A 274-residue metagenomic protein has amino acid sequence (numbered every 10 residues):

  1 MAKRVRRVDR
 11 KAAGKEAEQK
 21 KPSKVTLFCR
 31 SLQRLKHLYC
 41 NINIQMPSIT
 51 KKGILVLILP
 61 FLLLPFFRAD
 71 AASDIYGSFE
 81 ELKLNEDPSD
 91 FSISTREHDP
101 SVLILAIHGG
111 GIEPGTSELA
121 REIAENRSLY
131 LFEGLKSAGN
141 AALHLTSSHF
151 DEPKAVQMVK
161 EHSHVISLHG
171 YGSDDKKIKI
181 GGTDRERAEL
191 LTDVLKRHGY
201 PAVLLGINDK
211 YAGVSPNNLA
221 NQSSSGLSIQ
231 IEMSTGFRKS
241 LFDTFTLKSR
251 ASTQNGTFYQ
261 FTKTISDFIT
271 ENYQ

Functional and structural regions predicted by a protein language model:
M1-R7: N-terminal targeting leaders characterized by basic, low-complexity, disordered sequences that direct proteins
K11, K20-K21: Polybasic, lysine-rich low-complexity intrinsically disordered segments
K21-T26, G53: Positively charged N-terminal leader segments that act as targeting/secretion signals
M46-I54: Bacterial N-terminal signal peptides that target proteins for export
V56-P65: Bacterial N-terminal signal peptides
A69-Q274: N-terminal catalytic or cofactor-binding beta/alpha core of small enzyme domains
